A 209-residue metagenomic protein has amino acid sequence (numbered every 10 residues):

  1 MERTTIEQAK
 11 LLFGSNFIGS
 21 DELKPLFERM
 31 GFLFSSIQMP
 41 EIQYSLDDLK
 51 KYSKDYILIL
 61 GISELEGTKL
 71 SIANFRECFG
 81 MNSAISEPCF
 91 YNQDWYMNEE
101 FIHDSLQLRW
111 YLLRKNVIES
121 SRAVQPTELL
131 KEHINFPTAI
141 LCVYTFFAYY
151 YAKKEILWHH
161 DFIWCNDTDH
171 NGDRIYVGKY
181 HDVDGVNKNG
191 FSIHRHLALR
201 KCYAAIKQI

Functional and structural regions predicted by a protein language model:
M1-N135, L141-I209: A binding-site-centric feature that preferentially detects glycan-recognition modules on secreted/surface proteins
